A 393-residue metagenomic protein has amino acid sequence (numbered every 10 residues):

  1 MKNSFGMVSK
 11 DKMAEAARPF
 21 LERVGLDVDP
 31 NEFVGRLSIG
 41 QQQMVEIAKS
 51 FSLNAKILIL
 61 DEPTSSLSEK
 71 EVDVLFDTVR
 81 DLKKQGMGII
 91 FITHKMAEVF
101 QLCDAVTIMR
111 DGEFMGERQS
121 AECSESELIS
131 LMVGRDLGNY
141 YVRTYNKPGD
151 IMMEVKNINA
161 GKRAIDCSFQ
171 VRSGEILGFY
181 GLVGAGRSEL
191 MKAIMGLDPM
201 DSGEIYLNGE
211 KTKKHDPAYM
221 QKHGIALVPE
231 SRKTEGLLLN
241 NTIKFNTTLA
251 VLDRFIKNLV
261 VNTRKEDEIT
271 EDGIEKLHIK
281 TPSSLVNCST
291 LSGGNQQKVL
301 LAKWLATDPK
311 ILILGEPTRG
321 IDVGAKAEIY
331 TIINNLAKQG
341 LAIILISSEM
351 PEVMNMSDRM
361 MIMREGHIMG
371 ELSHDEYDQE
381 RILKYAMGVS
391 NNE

Functional and structural regions predicted by a protein language model:
M1-E393: Glycine-rich phosphate-binding loops of nucleotide-dependent enzymes
